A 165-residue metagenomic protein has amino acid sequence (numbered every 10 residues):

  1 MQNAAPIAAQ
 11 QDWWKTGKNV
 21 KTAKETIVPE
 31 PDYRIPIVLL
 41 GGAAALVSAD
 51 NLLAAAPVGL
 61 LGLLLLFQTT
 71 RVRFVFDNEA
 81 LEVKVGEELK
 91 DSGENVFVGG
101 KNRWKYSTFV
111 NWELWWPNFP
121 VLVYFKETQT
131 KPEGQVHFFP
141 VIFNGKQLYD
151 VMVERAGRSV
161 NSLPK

Functional and structural regions predicted by a protein language model:
Q2-A49: N-terminal membrane-targeting/pre-transmembrane regions
Q10-D12, I27-V28, T108-K165: Acidic, Ser/Thr- and proline-rich intrinsically disordered linker/docking segments of eukaryotic scaffolds
I35, S92-F97, Y149-E154: Short alpha-helical interface patches
D50-G59: Short, aromatic-rich membrane-interface segments at the entry and exit of alpha-helical transmembrane domains
N51, V85, N95, G99 (+2 more regions): Membrane-proximal soluble domains of inner-membrane proteins
L61-N102: Conserved beta-hairpin
K105: Positively charged, low-complexity nucleic-acid-binding target-recognition regions
